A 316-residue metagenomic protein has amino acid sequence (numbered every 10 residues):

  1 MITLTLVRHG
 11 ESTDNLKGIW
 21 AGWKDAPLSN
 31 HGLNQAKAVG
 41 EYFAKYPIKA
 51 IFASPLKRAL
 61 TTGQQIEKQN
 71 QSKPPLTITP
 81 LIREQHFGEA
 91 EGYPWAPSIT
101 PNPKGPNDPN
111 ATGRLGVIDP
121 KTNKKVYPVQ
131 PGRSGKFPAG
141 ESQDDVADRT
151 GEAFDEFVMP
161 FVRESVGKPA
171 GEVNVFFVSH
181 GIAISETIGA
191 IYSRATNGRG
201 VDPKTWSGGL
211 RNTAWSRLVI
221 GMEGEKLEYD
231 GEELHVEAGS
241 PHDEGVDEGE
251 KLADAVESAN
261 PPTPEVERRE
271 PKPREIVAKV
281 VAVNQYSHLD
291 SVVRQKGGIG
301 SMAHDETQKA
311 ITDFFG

Functional and structural regions predicted by a protein language model:
I2-P74, G140, D144-T150: Active-site-proximal alpha-helix that buttresses catalytic centers in soluble enzyme cores
T5, T77-T79, V281: General small-molecule cofactor/ligand-binding pocket signal
G10, G181, Y286: Active-site metal-binding loops of divalent metal-dependent hydrolases
K17-I19, K125-P138: Short glycine/proline-rich turn/loop motifs
V39-K124, S207-N212: Phosphate-coordination/substrate-recognition cap region in phosphate-metabolizing enzymes
I48-P55, T77, S165-V178: Short glycine-rich phosphate-binding loop at a beta-alpha junction
Q85-A96, E164, A170-G171, G189-G316: Acidic, low-complexity terminal tails and accessory targeting/binding regions of phosphate-metabolizing enzymes
A153-E164: Phosphate/ATP-binding catalytic cores across multiple sugar-kinase/actin-like superfamilies, primarily ASKHA
